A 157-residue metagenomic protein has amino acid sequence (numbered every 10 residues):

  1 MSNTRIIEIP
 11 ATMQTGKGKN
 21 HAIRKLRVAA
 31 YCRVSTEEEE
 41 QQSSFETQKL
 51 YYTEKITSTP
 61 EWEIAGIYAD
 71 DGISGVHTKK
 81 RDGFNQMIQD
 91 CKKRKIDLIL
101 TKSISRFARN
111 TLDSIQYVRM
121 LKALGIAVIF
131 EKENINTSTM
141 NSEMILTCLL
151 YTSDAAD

Functional and structural regions predicted by a protein language model:
M1-S153: Short, structured surface patches at the beginning of a domain
